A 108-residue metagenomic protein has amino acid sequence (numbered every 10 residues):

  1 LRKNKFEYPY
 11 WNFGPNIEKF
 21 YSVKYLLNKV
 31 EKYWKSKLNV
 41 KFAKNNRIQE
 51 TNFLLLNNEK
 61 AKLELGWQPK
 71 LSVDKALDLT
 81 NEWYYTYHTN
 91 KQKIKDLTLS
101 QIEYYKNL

Functional and structural regions predicted by a protein language model:
L1-L108: C-terminal substrate-binding subdomain of Rossmann-fold SDR/epimerase-dehydratase oxidoreductases
